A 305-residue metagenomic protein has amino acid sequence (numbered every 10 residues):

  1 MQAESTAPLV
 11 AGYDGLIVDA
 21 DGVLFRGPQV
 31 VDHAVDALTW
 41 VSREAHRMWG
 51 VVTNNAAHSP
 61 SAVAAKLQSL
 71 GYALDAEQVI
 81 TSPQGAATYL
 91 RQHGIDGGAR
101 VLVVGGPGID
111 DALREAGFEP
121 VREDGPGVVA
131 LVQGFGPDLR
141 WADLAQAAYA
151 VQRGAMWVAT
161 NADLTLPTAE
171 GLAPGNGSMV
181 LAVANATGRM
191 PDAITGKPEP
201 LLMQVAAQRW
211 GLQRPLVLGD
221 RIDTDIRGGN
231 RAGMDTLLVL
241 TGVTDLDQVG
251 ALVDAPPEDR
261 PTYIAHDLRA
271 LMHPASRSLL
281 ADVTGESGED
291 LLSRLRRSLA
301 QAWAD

Functional and structural regions predicted by a protein language model:
M1-V18, F25-Q29, V35, T39-W40 (+4 more regions): Asp-based, Mg2+/Mn2+-dependent phosphohydrolase catalytic module
H46: Conserved phosphoryl-transfer catalytic core
